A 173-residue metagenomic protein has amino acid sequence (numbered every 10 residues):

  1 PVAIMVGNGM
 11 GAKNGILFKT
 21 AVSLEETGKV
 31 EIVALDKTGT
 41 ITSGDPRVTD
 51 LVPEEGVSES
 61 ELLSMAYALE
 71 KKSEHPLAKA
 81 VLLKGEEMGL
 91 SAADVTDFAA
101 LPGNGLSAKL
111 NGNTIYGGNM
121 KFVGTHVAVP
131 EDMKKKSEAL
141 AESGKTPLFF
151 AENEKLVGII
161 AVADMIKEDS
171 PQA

Functional and structural regions predicted by a protein language model:
P1, I16-F18, L35-D36, L82 (+2 more regions): Short secondary-structure boundary micro-motifs
P1-I4, A12, E26, S58 (+4 more regions): Helical mechanochemical/support elements of P-loop NTPase systems and associated helical scaffolds
P1-L69, D97: Conserved catalytic phosphorylation-site environment of P-type ATPases
K29, V33, L51, L83 (+2 more regions): Short, surface-exposed, charged/polar-biased interaction segments
I41, L77, E86-A173: Signature of the cytosolic headpiece of P-type E1-E2 ATPases
M65-K72, A80-K84, M88: Stable alpha-helical structural segments in soluble proteins, enriched in small hydrophobic residues
